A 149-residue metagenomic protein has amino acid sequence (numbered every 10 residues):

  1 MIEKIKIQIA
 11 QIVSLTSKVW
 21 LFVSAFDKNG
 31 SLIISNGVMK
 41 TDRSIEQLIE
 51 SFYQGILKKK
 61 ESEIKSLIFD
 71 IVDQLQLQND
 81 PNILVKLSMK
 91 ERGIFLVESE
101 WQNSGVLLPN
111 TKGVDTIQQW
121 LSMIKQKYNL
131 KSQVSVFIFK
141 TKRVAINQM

Functional and structural regions predicted by a protein language model:
I2-M149: C-terminal binding/interaction regions
